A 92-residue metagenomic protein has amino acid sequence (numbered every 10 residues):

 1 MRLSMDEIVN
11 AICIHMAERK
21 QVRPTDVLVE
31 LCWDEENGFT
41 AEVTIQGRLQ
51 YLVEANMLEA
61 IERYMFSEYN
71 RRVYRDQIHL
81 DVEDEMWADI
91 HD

Functional and structural regions predicted by a protein language model:
M1-D92: Protein-protein interaction and targeting regions used for scaffolding, dimerization, and localization
